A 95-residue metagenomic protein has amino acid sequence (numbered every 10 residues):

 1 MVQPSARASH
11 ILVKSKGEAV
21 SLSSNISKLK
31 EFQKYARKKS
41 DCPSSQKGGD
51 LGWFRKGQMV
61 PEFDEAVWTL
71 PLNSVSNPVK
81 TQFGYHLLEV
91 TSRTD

Functional and structural regions predicted by a protein language model:
M1-L12, E62-D95: Proteostasis/folding factors centered on peptidyl-prolyl cis-trans isomerases
Q3, E18-V20, L29-E31, T94: N-terminal targeting/tethering segments
E18, M59, H86: Short phosphate-engaging motifs
V20-S23, V75: Short helix-to-loop capping/linker segments positioned immediately adjacent to catalytic or ligand/cofactor-binding
L22-E62: Peptidyl-prolyl cis-trans isomerase
